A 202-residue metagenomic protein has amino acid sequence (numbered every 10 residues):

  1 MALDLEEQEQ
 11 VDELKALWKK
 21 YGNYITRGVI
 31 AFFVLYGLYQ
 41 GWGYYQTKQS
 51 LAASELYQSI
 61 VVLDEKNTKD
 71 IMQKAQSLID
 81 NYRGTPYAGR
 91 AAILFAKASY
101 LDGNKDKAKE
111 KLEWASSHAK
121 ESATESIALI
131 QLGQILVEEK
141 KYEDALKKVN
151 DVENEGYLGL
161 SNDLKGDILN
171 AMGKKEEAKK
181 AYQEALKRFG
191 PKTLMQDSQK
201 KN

Functional and structural regions predicted by a protein language model:
M1-F33: N-terminal positive-inside, membrane-proximal cytosolic segments immediately preceding the first
A2-E7, V62, S117, T124: Acidic, proline/glycine-rich low-complexity intrinsically disordered segments
Y36-E55: Transmembrane signal-anchor/signal-peptide helices with a preference for the extracytoplasmic
Y44, I79-Y82, S117-A119: Flexible helix-coil transition and linker loops at the boundaries of alpha-helical arrays
T47-L51, P86, A123-E125, G156: Residue signature of alpha-solenoid helical repeat architecture, marking inter-repeat boundaries and helix-start
S54-V61, Q76, K97, Q134: Amphipathic alpha-helical repeat scaffolds
Q58-R90: Short extracytoplasmic
A92-N202: Soluble extracytoplasmic domains of inner/organellar membrane proteins
